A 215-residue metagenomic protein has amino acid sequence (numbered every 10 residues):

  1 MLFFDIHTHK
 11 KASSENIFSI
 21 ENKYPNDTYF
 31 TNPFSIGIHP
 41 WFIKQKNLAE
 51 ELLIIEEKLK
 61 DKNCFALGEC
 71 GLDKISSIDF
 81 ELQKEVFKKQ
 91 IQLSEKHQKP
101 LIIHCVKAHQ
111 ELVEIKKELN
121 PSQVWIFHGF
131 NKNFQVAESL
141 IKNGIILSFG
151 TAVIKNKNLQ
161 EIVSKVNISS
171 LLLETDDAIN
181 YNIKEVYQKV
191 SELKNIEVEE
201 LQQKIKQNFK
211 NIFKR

Functional and structural regions predicted by a protein language model:
M1-R215: Mid-domain alpha/beta scaffold segments of enzyme catalytic cores
